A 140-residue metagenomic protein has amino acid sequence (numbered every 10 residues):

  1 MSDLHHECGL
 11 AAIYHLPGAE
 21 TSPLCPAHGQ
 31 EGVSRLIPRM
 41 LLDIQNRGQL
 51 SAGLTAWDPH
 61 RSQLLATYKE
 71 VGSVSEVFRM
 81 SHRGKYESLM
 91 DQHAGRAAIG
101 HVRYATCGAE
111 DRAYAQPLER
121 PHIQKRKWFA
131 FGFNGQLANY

Functional and structural regions predicted by a protein language model:
M1-Y140: N-terminal glutamine amidotransferase
